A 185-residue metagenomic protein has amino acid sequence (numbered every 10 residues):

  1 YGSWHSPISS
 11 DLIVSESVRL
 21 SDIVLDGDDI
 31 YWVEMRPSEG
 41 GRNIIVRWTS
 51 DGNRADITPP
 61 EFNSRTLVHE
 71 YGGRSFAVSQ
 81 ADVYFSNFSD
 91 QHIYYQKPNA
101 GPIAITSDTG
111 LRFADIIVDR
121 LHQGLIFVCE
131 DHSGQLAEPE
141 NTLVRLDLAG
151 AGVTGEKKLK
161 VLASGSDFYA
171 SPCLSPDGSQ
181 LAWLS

Functional and structural regions predicted by a protein language model:
Y1-I44: Sequence/structural signature of beta-propeller modules and their immediately flanking N-terminal secretory/stalk
Y1-R19, T49-Y71, Q96-R112, V144-A170: Multi-bladed beta-propeller domains
S15-D29, N63-V83, G110-L125, G165-L184: Conserved beta-propeller blade repeats
D22-V24, Y31-E34, I44-R47, A55-T58 (+3 more regions): Short, conserved beta-strand segments within well-ordered enzyme catalytic domains that often line or immediately flank
D26, G41, S50, S79-Q80 (+5 more regions): Short loop/turn segments that connect beta-strands within the blades of beta-propeller domains, predominantly WD40
E34-I44, S64-E70, Y84-I93, S107-F113 (+3 more regions): A flexible loop/linker signature enriched in serine peptidases of the S9 family
E39-G40, Q123, Q135, A151-E156: Short, solvent-exposed loop/turn segments that connect beta-strands within catalytic domains and beta-strand-rich
P102, H122, D131-G134: Alpha-helix capping at helix-to-loop junctions
